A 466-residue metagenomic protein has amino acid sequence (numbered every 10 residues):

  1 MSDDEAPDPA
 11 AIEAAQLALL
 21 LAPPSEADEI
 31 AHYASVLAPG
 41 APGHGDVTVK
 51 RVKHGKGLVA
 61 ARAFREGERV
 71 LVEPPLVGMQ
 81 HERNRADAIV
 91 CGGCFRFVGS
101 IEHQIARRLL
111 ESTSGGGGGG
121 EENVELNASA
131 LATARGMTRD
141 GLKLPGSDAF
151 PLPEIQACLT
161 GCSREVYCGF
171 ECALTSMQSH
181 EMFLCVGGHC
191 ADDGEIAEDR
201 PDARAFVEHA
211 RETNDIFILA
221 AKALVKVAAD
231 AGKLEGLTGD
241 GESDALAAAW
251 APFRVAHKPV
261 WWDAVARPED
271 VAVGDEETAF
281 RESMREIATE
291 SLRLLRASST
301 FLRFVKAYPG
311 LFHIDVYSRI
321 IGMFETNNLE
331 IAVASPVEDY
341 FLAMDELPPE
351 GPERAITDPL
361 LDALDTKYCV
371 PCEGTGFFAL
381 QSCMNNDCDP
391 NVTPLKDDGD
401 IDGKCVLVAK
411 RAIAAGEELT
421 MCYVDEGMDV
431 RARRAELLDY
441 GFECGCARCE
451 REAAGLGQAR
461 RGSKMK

Functional and structural regions predicted by a protein language model:
M1-K466: Short alpha-helical interaction motifs and adjacent low-complexity tails used for partner binding in regulatory proteins
